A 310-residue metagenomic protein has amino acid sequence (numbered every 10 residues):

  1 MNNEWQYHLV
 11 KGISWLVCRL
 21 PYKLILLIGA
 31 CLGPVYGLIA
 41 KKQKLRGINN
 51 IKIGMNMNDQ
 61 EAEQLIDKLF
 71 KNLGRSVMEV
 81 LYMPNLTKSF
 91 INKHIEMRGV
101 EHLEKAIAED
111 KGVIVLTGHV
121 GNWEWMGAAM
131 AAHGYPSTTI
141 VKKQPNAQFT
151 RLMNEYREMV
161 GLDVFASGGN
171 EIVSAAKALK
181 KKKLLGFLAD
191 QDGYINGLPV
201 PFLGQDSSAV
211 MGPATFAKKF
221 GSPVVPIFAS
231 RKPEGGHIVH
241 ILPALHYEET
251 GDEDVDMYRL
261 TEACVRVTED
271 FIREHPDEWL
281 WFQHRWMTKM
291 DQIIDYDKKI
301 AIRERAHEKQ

Functional and structural regions predicted by a protein language model:
M1-T117: Membrane-anchoring hydrophobic helices of lipid-metabolizing enzymes
G12, L24, G47, M126 (+3 more regions): Hydrophobic alpha-helical segments typical of transmembrane helices and their membrane-interface/capping positions
I39-A40, M57, E61-D67, K105-I107 (+2 more regions): Non-catalytic C-terminal accessory region of glycerolipid acyltransferases and related lyso-lipid remodeling enzymes
L45, N146-A147, D206-V210: Active-site metal-coordination segments of metallo-dependent hydrolases
F90-I95, K142, G161-A166, L203-G204 (+2 more regions): Short, flexible loop segments at the rims of nucleotide/cofactor-binding pockets, characterized by
E109-G169, A175, I195-L198: Catalytic core of membrane glycerolipid acyltransferases/transacylases, capturing the structured, soluble-facing
